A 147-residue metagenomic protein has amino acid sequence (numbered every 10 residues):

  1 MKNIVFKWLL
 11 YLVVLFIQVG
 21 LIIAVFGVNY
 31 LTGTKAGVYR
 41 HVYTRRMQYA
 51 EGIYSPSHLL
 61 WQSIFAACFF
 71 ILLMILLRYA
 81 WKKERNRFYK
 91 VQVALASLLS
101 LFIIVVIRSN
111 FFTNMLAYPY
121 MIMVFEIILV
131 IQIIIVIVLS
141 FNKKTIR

Functional and structural regions predicted by a protein language model:
M1-L10, S57-F65, I135-V138, K144: Cytoplasmic juxtamembrane interface segments
M1-V28: Cytosolic juxtamembrane helix and N-cap/initiation of the first transmembrane helix
K2-F6, I75-I103: Cytoplasmic juxtamembrane regions at transmembrane-helix boundaries
V13-L15, I64-E84: Transmembrane alpha-helical segments in integral membrane proteins
I22-V42: Membrane-helix exit/juxtamembrane interface segments
A36-Y54: Perimembrane loop-to-helix junctions flanking transmembrane segments
A50-L72: A loop-to-helix transmembrane entry motif
S100-R147: Alpha-helical transmembrane segments of multi-pass integral membrane proteins, characterized by long hydrophobic
